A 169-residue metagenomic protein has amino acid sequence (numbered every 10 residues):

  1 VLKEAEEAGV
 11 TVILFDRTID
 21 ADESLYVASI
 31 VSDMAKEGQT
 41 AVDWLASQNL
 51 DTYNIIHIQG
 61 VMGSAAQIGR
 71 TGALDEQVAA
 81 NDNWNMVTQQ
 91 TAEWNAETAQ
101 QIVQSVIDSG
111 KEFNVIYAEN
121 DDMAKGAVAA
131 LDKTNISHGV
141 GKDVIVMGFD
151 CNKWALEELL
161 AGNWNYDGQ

Functional and structural regions predicted by a protein language model:
V1-Q169: A residue-level marker of the well-folded mature domains of exported/periplasmic proteins
